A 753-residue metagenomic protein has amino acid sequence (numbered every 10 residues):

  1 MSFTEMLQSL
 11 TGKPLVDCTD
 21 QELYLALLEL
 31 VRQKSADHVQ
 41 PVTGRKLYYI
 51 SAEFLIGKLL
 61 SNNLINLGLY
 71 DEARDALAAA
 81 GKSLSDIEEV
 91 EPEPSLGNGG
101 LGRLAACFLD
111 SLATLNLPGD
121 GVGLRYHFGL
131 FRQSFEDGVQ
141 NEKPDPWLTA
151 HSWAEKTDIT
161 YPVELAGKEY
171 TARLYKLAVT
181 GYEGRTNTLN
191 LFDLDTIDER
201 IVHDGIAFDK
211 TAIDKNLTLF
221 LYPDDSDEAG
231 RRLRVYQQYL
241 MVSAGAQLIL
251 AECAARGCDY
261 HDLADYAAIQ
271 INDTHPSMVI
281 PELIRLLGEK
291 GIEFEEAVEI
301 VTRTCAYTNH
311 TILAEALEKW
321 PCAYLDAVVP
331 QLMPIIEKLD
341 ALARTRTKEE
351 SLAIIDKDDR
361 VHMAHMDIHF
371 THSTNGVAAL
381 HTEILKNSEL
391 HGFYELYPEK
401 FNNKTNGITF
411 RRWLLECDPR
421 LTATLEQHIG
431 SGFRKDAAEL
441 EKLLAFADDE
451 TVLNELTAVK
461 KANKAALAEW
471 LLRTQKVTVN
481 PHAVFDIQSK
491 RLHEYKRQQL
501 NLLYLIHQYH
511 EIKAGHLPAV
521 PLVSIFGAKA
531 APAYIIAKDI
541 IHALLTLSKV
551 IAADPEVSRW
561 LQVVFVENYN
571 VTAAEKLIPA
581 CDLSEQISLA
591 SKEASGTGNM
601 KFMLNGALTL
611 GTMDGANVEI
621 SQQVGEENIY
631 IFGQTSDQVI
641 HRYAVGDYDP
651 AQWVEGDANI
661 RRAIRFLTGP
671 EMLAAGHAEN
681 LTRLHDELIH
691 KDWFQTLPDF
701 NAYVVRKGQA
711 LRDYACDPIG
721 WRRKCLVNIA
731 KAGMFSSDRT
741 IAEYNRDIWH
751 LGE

Functional and structural regions predicted by a protein language model:
M1-E753: A conserved ligand/cofactor-binding region detector
